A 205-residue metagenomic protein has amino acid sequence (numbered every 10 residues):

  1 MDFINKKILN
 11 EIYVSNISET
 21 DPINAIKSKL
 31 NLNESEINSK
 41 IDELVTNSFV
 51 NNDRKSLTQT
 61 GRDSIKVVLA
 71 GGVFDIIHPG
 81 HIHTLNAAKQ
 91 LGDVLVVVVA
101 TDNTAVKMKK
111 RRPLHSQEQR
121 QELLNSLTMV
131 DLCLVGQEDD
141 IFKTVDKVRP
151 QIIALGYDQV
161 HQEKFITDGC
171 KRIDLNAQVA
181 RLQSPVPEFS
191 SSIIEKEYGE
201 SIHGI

Functional and structural regions predicted by a protein language model:
M1-I205: Nucleotidyltransferase catalytic core that binds NTPs
